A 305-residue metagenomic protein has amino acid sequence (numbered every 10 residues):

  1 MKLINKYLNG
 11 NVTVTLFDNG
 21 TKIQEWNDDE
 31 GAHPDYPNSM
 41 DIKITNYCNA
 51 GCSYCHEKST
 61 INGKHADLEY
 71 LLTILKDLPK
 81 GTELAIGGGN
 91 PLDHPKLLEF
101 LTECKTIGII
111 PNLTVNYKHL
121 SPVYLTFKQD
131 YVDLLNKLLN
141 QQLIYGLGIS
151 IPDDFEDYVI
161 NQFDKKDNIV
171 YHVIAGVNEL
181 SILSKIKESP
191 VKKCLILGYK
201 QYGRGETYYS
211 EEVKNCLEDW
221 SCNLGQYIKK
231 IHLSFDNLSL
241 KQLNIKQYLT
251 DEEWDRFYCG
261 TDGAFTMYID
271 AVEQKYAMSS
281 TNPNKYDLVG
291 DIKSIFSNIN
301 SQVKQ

Functional and structural regions predicted by a protein language model:
M1-I42, W254, A264: N-terminal [4Fe-4S]-dependent radical SAM core
L3-E25, D270-Q305: Flexible mid-to-C-terminal extensions adjoining Fe-S/redox cofactors in radical SAM and related proteins
Y7-L8, K105, C259-D262: Short solvent-exposed loop/turn micro-motifs enriched in small/polar/acidic residues
E30-Y70: Canonical Radical SAM [4Fe-4S] cluster-binding loop centered on the CxxxCxxC motif and its immediate flanking residues
S39, E57-A66, K80-H94, I107-Y158 (+2 more regions): Core AdoMet radical
G51, G88, V115, V272-E273: Residue-level recognition of short loop/turn positions
Y70-T73, K96-T106, D133, K137 (+3 more regions): Alpha-helical scaffolding segments of alpha/beta enzyme cores, especially the outer helices of TIM-barrel or partial
Q142-G290: Radical SAM enzyme [4Fe-4S]-AdoMet core and its adjacent flexible, acidic and glycine-rich loops/tails across
